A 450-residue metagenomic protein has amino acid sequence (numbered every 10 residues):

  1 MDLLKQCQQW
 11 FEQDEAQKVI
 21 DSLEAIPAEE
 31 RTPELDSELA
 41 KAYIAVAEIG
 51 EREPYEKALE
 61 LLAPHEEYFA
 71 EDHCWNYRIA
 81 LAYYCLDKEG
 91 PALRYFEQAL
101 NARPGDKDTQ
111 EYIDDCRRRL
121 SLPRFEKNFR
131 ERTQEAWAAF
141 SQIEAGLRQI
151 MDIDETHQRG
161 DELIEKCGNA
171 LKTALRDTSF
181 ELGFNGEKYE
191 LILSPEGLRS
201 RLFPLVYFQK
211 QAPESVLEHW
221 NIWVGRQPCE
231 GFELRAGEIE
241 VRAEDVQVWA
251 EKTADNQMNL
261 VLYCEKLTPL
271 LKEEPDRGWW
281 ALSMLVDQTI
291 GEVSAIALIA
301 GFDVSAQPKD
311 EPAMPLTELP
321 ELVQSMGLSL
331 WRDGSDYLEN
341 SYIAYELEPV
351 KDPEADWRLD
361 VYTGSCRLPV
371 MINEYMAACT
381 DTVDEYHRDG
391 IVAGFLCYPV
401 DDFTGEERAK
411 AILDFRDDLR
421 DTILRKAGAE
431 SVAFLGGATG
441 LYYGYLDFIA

Functional and structural regions predicted by a protein language model:
M1-A28, I44-E53: Alpha-helical segment of the N-proximal tetratricopeptide repeat
Q6-W10, A40, A45-A47, A80 (+2 more regions): Conserved small-residue packing positions in alpha-helical repeats and bundles
A25-I26, P64-H65, Q98-A99: Canonical positions in the second alpha-helix
R31-L81, C85: Alpha-helical adaptor scaffolds
A45-R52, D87, K107, D114 (+1 more regions): Short coil/turn linking the two alpha-helices of tandem helical-hairpin repeats
E89-R118: TPR/TPR-like (Sel1-like) alpha-helical repeat modules
Y112-R117, I192-Y337: Internal, hydrophobic cores of structured domains that mediate oligomerization or house catalytic pockets within large
